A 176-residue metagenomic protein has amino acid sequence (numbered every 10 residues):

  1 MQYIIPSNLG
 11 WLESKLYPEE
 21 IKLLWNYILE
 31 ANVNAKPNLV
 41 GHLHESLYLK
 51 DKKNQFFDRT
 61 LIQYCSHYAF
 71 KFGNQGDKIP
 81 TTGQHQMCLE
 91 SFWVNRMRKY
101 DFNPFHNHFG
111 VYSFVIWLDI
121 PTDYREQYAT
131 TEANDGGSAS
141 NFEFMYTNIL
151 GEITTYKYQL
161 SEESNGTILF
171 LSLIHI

Functional and structural regions predicted by a protein language model:
M1-Q86, S91-N103, S138: Non-heme Fe(II)/2-oxoglutarate
E90-F170: Catalytic core of non-heme Fe(II) oxygenases with the double-stranded beta-helix
H175-I176: Conserved small/polar residues in nucleotide/adenosyl-binding loops
